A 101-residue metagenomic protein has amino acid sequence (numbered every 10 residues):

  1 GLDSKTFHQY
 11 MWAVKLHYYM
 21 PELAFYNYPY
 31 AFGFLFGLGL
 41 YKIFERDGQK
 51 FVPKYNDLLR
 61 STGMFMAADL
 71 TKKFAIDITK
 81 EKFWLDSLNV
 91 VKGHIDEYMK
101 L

Functional and structural regions predicted by a protein language model:
G1-L101: C-terminal, non-catalytic "cap/extension" segments appended to globular domains
